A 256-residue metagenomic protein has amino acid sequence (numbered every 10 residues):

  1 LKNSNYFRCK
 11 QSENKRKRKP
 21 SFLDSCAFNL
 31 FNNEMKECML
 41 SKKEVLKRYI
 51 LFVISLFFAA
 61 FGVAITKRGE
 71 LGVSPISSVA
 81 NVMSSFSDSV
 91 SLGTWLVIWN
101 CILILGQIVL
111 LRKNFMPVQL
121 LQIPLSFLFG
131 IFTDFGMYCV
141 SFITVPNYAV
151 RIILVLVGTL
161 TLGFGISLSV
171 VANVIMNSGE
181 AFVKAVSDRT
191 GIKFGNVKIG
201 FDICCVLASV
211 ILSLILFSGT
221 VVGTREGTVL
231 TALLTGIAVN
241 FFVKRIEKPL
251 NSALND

Functional and structural regions predicted by a protein language model:
K2-N3, N14-K19: Polybasic, lysine-rich low-complexity intrinsically disordered segments
S4-F7, F22: Asparagine-rich low-complexity intrinsically disordered tracts
K36-D256: Core subunits and conserved enzymes of cellular information-processing and envelope-translocation systems across
